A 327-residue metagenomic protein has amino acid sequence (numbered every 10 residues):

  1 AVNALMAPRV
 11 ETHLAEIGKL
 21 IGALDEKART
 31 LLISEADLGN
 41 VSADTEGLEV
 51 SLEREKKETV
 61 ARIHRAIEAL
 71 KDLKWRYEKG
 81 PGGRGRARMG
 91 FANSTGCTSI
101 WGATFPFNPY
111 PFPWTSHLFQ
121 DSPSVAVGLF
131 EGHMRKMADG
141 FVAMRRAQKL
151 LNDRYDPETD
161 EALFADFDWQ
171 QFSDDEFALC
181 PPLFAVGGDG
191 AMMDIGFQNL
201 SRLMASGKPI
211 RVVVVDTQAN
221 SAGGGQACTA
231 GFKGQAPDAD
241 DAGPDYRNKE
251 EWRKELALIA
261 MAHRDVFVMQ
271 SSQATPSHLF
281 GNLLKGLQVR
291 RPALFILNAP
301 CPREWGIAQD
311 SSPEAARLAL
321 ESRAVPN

Functional and structural regions predicted by a protein language model:
A1-V214, Q218-Q235, Y246-E251, A262: Cofactor-binding active-site loop characterized by glycine-rich and histidine/acidic residues
N3, Q218, D265, R291 (+1 more regions): Residue-level marker of positions within ordered structural domains that often coincide with functionally constrained
N93-T98, P276-F280, P300-W305: A glycine-rich phosphate-binding loop feature that marks nucleotide/adenosyl-phosphate handling sites
T95, V214, S272-Q273, L297-A299: Active-site proximal loops enriched in glycine and acidic residues that flank catalytic Cys/His/Asp and coordinate
F107-Y110, G281-N327: Glycine/aspartate-rich loop-and-adjacent alpha/beta segment that forms the canonical ThDP
R146-K149, A239-D240, E321-P326: A short, terminal or domain-edge coil/loop segment
S173-C180, G231-V289: Conserved thiamine diphosphate
